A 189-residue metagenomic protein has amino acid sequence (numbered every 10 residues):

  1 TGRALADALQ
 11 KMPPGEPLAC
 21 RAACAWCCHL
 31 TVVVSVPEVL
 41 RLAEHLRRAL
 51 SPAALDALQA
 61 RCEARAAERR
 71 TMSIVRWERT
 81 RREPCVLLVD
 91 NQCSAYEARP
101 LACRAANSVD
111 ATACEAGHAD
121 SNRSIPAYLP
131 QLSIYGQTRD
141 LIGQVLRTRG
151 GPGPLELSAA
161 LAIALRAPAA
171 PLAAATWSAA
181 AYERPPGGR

Functional and structural regions predicted by a protein language model:
T1-Q92, Y96-R189: Short loop/turn segments that flank or connect secondary-structure elements
